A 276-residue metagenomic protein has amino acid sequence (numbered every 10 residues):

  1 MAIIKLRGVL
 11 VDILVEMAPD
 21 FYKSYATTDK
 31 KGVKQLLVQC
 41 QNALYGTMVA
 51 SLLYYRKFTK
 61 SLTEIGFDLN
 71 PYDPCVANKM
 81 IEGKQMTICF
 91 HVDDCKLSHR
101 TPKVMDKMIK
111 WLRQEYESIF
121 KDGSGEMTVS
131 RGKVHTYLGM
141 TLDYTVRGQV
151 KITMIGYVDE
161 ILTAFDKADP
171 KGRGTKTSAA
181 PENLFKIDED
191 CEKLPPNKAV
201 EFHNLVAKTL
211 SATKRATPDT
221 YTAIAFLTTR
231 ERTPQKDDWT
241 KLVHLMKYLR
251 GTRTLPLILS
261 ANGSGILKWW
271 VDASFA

Functional and structural regions predicted by a protein language model:
M1-A276: Long, low-complexity, charge-biased intrinsically disordered regions
